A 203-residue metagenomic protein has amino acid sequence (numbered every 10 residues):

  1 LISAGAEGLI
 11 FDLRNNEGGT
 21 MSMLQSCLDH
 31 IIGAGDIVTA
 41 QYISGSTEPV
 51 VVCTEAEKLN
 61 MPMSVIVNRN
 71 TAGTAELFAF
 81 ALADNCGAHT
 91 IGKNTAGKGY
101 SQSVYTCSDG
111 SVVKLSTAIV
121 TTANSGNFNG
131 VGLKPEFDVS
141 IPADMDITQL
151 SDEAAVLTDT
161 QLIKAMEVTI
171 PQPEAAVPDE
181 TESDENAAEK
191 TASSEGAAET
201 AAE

Functional and structural regions predicted by a protein language model:
L1-E17, S140-E203: C-terminal recognition in membrane/secretory proteostasis and scaffolding
A4-L9, D36-I37, N60-P62, C86-H89: Loop/turn elements at helix/coil->beta-strand transitions in domains of secreted/extracellular proteins
F11, M63, L82, S125: Terminal peptide-recognition signature
L13, V67, G92: Short beta-strand/turn micro-motifs composed of small residues that flank or help shape donor/cofactor-binding pockets
E17-G73, G99-Y105, T121: Gly/Ser/Thr-rich loop/hinge elements
S22-S26, G73, L77, A81 (+2 more regions): Extracytoplasmic/secreted proteins, especially bacterial periplasmic and envelope-associated proteins
N70-G73, N85-K98: Short, well-structured beta-strand/strand-turn elements
Q102-S103, K114-D146: Conserved P-loop NTPase
